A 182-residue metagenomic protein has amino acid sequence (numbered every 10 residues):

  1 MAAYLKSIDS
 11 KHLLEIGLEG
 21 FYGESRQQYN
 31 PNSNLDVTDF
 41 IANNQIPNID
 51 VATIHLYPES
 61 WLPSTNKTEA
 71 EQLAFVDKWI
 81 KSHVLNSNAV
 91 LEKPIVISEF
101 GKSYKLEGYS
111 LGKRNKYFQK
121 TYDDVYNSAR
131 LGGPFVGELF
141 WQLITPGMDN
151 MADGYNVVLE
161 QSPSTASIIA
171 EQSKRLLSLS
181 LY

Functional and structural regions predicted by a protein language model:
M1-R130: Extracellular glycoside hydrolase catalytic/binding regions
N43-N48, E107-Y182: Aromatic-rich peripheral "rim/lid" segments of glycoside hydrolase catalytic domains that contact and position glycan
